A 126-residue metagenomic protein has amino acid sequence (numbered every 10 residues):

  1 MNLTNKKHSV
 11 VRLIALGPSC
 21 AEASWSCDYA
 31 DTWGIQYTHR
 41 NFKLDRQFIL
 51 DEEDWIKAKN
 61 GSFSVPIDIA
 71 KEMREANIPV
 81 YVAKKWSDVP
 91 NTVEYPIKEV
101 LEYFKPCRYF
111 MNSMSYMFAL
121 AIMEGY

Functional and structural regions predicted by a protein language model:
M1-N2: N-terminal pre-catalytic "stem/leader" segment of glycosyltransferase-like enzymes
N5-S9, C20, W25-E124: Acidic/Gly/His-enriched mid-domain segments of enzyme catalytic cores or analogous surface patches that mediate
R12: Active-site diphosphate/adenylate-binding microenvironment
A15-G17: Short beta-strand segments
